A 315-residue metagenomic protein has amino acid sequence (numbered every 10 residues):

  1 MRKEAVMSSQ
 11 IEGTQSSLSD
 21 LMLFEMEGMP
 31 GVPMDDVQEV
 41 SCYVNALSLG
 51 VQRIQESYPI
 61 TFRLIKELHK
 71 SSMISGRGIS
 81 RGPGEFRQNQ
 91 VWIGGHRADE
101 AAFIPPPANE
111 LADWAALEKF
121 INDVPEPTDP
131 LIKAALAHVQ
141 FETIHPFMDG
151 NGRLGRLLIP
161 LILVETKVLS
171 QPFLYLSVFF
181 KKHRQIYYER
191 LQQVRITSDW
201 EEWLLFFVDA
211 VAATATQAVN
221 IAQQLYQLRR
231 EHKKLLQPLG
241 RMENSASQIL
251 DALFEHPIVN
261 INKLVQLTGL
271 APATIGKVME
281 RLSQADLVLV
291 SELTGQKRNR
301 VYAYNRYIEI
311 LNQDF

Functional and structural regions predicted by a protein language model:
M1-F315: FIC/Doc superfamily catalytic core
